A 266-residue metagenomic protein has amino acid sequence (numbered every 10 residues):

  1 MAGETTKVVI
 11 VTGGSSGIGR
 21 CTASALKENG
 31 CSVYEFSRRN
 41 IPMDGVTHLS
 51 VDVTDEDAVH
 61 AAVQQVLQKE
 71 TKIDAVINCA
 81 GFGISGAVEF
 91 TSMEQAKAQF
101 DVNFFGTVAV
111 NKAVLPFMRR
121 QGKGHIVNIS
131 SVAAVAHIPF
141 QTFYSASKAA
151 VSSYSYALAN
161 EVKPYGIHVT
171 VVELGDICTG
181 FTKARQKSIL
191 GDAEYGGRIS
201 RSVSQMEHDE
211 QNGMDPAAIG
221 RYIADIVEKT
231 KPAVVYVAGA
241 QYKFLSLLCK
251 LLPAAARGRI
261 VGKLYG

Functional and structural regions predicted by a protein language model:
S15, A23: N-terminal Rossmann NAD(P)H-binding glycine-rich loop of SDR-like oxidoreductase domains
D44-D57: Rossmann-fold cofactor-recognition segment
C79-I84: Conserved NAD(P)H cofactor-binding loop of Rossmann-fold oxidoreductase domains
A87-V88, Q95-K97: Substrate-binding pocket helix/loop in short-chain dehydrogenase/reductase
N111, S147-A150: Active-site helix of classical SDR
S131: Residue(s) in the substrate-gating loop at a strand-loop-helix junction that position the organic substrate next
P164-A233: SDR active-site lid
